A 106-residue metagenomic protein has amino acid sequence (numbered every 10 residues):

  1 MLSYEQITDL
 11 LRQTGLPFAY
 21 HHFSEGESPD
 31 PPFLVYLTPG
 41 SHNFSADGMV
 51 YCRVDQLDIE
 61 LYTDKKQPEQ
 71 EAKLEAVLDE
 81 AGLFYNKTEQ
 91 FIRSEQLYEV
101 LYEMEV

Functional and structural regions predicted by a protein language model:
M1-Q56, Y62-V106: Long, contiguous binding/interaction regions
